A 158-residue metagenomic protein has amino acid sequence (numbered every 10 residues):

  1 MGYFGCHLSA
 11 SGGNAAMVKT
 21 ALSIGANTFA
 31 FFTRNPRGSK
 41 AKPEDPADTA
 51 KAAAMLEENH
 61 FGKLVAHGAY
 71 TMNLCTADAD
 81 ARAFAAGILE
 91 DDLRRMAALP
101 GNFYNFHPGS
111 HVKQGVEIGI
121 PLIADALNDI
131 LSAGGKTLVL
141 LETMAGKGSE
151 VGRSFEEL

Functional and structural regions predicted by a protein language model:
M1-G68, M72, T76-L93: N-terminal pre-domain/capping segments
E58, L74-L158: Active-site acidic/histidine proton-transfer and metal-coordination neighborhood in alpha/beta enzyme cores
